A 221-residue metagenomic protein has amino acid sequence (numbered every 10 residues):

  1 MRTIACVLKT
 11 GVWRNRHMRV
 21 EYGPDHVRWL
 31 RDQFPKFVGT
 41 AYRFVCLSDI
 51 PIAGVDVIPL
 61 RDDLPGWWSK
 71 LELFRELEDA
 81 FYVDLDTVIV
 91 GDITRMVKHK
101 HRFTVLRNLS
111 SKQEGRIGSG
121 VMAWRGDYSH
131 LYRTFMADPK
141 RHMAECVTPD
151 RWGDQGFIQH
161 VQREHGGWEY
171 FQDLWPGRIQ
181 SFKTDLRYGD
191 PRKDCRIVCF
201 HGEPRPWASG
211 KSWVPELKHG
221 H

Functional and structural regions predicted by a protein language model:
M1-G66, G202-P206: N-terminal anchoring/stem segment of glycosyltransferases
R2, Y42, E78, S119-G120 (+1 more regions): Residue-level detector of short, conserved catalytic/binding motifs and their immediate flanks
K9-W13, I50-A53, D63-L64, T87-I89 (+5 more regions): Short, solvent-exposed loop/turn segments at secondary-structure junctions
V27, R31-P35, L71-F74, I93-V97 (+3 more regions): Short amphipathic alpha-helical segments and helix-helix/interface helices
G39-D49, A80-D86, F103-L106, E169-F171 (+1 more regions): Short, hydrophobic beta-strand segments that form beta-sheet elements in well-ordered domains
T40, E76-L77, H99-H101, E164-H165 (+1 more regions): Structured helix-beta-strand junction loops
I52-P59, W68-I117, V121-W124: GT-A fold catalytic core of metal-dependent nucleotide-sugar glycosyltransferases, centered on the diacidic
S129-H221: Catalytic core and acceptor-binding pocket of nucleotide-sugar-dependent glycosyltransferases
